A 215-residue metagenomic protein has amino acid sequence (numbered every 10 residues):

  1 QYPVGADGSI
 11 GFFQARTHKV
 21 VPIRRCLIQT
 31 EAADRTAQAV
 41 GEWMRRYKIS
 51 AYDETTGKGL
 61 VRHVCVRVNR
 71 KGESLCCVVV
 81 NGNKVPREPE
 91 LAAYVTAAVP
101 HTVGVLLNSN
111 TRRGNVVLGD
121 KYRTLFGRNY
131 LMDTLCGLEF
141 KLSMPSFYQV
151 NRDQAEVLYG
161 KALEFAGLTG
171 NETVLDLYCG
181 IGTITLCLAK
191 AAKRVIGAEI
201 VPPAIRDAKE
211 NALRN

Functional and structural regions predicted by a protein language model:
Q1-R123, L135, G160, E164-N171: SAM-dependent transferase fold signal centered on methyltransferase-like domains, encompassing both Class I
R87-N215: Rossmann-like S-adenosyl-L-methionine
